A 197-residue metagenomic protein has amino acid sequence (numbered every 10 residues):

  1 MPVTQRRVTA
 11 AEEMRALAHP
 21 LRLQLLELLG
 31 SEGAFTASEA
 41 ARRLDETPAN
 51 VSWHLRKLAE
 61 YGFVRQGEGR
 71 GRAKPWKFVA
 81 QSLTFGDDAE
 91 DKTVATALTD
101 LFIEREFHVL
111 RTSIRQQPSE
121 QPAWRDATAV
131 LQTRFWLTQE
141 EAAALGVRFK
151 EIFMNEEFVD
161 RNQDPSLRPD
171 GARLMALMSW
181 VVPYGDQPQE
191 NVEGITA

Functional and structural regions predicted by a protein language model:
R15-L21, T36, R65-A89: Short, cationic-aromatic polyanion-contact patches
L23-E27: Pre-recognition alpha-helix immediately N-terminal to the DNA-recognition helix within helix-turn-helix or winged-helix
E39-R43: A short acidic, leucine-rich amphipathic alpha-helix
L55-R56: Short, hydrophobic-biased segments on the C-terminal half of alpha helices that form "recognition helices"
Y61-G62: Glycine-centered, phosphate/nucleic-acid-interacting loop/turn motifs that mediate DNA/RNA or nucleotide
V79-W136, F158: Amphipathic alpha-helical dimerization/coiled-coil segments that flank or bridge DNA-binding/regulatory modules
S119-A197: Charged, low-complexity intrinsically disordered regulatory/assembly segments
